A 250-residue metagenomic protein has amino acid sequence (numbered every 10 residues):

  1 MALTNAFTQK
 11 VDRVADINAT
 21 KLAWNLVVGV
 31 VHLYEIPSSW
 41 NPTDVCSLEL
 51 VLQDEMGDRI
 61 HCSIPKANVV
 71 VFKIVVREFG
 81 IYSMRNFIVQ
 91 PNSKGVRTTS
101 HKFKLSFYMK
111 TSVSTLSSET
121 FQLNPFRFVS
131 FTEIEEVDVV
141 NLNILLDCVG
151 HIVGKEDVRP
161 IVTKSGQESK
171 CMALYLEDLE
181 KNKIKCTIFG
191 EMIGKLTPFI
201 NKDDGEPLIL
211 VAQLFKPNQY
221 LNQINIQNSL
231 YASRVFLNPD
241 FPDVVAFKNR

Functional and structural regions predicted by a protein language model:
M1-R250: Single-stranded nucleic acid-binding proteins centered on OB/S1-type folds and their adjacent low-complexity
